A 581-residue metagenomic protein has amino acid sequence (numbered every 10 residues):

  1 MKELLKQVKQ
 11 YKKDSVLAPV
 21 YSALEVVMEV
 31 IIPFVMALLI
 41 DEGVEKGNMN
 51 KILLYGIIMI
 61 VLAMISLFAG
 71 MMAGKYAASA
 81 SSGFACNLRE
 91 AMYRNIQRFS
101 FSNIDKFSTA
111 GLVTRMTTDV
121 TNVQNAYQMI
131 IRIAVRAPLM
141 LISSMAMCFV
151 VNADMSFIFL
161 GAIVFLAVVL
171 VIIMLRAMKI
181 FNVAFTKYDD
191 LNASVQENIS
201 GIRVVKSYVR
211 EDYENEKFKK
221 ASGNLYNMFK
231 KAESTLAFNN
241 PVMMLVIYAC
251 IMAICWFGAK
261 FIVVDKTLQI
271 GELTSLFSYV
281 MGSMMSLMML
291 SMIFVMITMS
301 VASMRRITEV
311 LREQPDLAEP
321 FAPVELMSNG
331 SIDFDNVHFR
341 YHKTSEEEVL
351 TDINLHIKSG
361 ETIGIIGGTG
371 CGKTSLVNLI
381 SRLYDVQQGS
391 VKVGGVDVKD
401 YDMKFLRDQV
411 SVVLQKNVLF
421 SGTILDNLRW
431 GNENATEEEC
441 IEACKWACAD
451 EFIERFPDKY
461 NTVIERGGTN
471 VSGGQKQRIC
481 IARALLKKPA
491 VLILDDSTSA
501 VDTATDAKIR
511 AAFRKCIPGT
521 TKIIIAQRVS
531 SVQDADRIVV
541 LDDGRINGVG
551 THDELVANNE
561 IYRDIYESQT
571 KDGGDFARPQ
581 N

Functional and structural regions predicted by a protein language model:
M1-I32, M36, V44-G56, A73-A77 (+13 more regions): Membrane-integrated ABC transporters
Q10, D14-V27, M59-L62, F68 (+2 more regions): Transmembrane helices of ABC transporter permease
Q10-K13, R98-S102, T118-I131, V135 (+6 more regions): An intracellular "coupling" helix at the cytosolic face of ABC transporter transmembrane type-1 domains
V20-Y21, M28-D41, L62-T109, V113 (+12 more regions): Juxtamembrane helix-loop junctions of ABC transporter transmembrane domains
G47-I52, M147-G161, M174, K231-R306 (+1 more regions): Helix-loop-helix
I96, F218, I307, F334-N336: Conserved catalytic Walker-motif region of ABC-type ATPase nucleotide-binding domains
M327-N581: ABC-type nucleotide-binding domain
